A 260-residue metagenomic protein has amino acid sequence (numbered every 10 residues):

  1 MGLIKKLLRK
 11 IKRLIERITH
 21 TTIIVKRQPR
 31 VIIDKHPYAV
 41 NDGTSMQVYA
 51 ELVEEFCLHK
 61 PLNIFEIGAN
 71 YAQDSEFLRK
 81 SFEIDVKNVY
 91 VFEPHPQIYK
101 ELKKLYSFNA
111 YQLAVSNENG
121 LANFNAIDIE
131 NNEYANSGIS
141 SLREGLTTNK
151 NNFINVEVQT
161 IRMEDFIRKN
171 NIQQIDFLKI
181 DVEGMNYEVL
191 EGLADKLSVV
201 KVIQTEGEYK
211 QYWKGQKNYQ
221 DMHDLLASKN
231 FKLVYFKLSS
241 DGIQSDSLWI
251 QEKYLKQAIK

Functional and structural regions predicted by a protein language model:
G2-K260: Phosphate/nucleotide-binding beta-alpha loop and adjacent structural elements of enzyme active sites
